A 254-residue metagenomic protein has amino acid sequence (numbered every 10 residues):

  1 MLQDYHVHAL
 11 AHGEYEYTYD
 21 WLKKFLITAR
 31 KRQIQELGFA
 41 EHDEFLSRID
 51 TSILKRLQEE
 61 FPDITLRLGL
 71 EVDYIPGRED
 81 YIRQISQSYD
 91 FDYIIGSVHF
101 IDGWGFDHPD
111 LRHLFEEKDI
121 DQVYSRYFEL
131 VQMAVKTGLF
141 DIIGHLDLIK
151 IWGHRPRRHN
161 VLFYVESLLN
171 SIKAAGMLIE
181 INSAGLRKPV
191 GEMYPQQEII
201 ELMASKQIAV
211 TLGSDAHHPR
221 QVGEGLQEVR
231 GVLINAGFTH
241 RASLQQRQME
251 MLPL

Functional and structural regions predicted by a protein language model:
M1-P76, D80-D92, K150-G153, R157-F163 (+7 more regions): An N-terminally biased module of ancient metal coordination in phosphate/nucleic-acid-related enzymes
H12, V98-K206: Domain-core and long-helix interface of multi-subunit machines
Q35, L178, A209, T239: Residue-level detector of anion-binding/catalytic polar loops
D63, D90, T137, A175 (+2 more regions): Structured helix-beta-strand junction loops
L66-L68, I179, R241: Generic structural signal for residues in well-ordered beta-strands
K188-G191, L202, P219-V222, M251-L252: Short active-site-adjacent structural elements
I234-T239, Q248-L254: C-terminal regulatory/interaction regions
